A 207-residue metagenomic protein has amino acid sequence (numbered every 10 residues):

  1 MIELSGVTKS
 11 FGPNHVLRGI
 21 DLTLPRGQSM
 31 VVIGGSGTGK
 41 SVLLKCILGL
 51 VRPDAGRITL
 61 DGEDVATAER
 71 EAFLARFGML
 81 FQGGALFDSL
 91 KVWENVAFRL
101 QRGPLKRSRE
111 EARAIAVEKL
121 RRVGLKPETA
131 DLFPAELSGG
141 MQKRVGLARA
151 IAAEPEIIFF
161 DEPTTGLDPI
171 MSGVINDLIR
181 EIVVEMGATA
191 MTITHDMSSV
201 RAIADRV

Functional and structural regions predicted by a protein language model:
L48: Helix-to-loop junction immediately C-terminal to a conserved catalytic motif
V65-G78, R102, R109: ABC ATPase NBD coupling module
R109-E128: Conserved ABC ATPase "signature" region
F133-L137, M141: Conserved ABC ATPase signature
E154: Conserved catalytic motifs of ABC-family nucleotide-binding domains
I158-D161: Catalytic Walker B motif of ABC-type/P-loop ATPase nucleotide-binding domains
T194-H195: H-loop/switch region of ABC-family ATPase nucleotide-binding domains
